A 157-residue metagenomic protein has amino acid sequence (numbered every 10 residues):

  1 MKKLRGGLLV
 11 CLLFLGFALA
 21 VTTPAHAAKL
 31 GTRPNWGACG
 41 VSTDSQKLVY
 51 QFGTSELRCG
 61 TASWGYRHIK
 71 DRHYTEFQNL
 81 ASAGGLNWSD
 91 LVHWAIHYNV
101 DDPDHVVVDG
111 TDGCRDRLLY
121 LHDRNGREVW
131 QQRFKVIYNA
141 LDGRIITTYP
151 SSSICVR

Functional and structural regions predicted by a protein language model:
K2-R157: Ribonuclease/tRNase effector modules and their secretory precursors
